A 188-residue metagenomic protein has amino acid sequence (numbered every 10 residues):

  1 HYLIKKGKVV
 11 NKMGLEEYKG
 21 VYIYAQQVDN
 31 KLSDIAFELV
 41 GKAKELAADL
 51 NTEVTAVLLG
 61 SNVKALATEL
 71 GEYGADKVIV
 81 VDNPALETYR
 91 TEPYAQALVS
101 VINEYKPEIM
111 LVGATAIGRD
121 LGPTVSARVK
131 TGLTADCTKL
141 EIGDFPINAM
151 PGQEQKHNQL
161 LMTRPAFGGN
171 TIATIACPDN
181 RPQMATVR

Functional and structural regions predicted by a protein language model:
H1-R188: N-terminal glycine-rich FAD/FM-binding segment characteristic of electron-transfer flavoproteins
